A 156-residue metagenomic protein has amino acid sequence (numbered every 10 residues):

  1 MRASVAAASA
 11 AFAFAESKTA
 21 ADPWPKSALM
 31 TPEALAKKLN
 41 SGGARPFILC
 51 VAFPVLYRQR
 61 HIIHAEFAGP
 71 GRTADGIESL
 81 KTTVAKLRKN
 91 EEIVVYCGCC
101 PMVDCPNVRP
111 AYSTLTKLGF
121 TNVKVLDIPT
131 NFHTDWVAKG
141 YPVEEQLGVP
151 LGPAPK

Functional and structural regions predicted by a protein language model:
M1-A6: N-terminal export leaders
A11-L29, R58-K156: Rhodanese-like catalytic fold shared by cysteine-dependent sulfurtransferases and DSP/PTP-type phosphatases
K26-N40: A short, well-structured juxtamembrane/interface segment
L35, F47-A52, A65-A68: Short hydrophobic beta-strand that contains or immediately precedes a catalytic carboxylate
K38, A52-I63: Extracytoplasmic strand-loop-helix segments at the start of, or within, the mature domains of secreted/periplasmic
G42-I48, H64, N122: Short active-site oxyanion
